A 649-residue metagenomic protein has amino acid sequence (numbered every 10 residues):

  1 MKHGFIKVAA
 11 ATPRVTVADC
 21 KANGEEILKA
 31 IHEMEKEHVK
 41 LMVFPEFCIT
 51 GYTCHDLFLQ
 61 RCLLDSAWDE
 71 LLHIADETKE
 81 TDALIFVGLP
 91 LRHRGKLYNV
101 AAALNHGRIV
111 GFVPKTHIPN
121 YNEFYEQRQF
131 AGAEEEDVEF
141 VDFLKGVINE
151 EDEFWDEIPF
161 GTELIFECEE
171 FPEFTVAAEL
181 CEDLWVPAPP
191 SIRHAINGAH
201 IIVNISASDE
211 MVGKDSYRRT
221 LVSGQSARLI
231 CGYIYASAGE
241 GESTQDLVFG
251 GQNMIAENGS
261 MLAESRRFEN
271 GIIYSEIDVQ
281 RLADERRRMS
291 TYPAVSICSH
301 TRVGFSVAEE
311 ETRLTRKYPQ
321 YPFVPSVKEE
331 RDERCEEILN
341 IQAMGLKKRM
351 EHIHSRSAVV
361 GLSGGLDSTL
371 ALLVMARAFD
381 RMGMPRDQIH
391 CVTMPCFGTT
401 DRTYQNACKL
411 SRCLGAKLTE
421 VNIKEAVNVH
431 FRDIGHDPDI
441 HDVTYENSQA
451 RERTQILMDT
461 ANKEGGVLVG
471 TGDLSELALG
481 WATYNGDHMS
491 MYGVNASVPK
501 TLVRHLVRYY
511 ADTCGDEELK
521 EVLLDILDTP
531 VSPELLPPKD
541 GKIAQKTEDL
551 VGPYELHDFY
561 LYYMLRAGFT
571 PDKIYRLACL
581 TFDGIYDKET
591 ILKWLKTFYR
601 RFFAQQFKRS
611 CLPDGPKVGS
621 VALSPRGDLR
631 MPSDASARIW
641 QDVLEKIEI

Functional and structural regions predicted by a protein language model:
M1-V359, R377-R386, L418: Enzyme catalytic cores with a strong preference for nitrogen-chemistry domains
P172-F174, I230-C231, E240-S243, E257 (+4 more regions): ATP/NTP-dependent adenylation/nucleotidyl-transfer catalytic domains that generate, transfer, or process NMP-activated
